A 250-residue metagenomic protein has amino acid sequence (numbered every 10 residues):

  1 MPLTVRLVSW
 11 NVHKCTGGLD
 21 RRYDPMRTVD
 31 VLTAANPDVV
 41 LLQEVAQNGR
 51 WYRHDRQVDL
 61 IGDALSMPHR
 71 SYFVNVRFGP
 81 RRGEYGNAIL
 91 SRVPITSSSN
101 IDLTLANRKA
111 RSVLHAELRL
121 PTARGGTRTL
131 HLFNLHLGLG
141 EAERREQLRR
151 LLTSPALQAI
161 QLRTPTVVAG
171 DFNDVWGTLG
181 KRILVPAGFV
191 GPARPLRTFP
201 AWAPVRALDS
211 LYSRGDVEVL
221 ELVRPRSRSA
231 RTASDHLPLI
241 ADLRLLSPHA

Functional and structural regions predicted by a protein language model:
M1-V39, R53, D63-A64, H69-A250: Active-site regions of metal-assisted phosphoester/phosphodiester hydrolases, unifying DNase/endonuclease modules
L41-A46: A short beta-strand-loop structural module common to alpha/beta enzyme folds
N48-V58: Membrane-embedded segments
